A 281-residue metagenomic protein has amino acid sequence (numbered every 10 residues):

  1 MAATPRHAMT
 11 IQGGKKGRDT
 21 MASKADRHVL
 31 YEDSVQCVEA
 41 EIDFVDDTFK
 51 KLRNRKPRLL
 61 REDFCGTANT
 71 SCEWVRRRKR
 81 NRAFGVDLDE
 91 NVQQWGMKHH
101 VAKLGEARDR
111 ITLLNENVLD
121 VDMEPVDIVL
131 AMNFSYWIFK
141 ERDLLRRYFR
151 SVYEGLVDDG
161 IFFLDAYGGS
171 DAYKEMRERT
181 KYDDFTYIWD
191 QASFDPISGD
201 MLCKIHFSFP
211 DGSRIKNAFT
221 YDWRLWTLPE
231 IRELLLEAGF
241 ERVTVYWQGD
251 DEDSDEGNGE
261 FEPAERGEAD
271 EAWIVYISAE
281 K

Functional and structural regions predicted by a protein language model:
K56-G66: Conserved class I S-adenosyl-L-methionine
T67-R80: Conserved SAM-binding loop of SAM-dependent methyltransferases across substrates and taxa, primarily the Class I
G96-M97: Conserved SAM-binding loop
L104-V118: Conserved SAM-binding strand-loop segment of SAM-dependent methyltransferases
L119-V129: A short acidic, Gly/Pro-enriched loop at the edge of an enzyme's catalytic core that lines a small-molecule cofactor
L144-D158: A short glycine-rich, Lys/Arg-flanked "PGG" loop and its adjoining helix->strand segment in the class I
F163-L234: SAM-dependent methyltransferase
L225-K281: C-terminal lobe and adjacent flexible extensions of AdoMet/dcAdoMet transferase-like proteins
